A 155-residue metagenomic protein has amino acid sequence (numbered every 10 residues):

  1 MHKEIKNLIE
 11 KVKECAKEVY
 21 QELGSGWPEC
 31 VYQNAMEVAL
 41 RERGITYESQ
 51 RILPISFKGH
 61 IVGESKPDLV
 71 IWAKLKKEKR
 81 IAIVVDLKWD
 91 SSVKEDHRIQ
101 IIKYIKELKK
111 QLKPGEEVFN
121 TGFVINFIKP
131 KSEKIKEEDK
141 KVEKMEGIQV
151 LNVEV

Functional and structural regions predicted by a protein language model:
M1-G44: Solvent-exposed, charged helical/coil patches that constitute nucleic-acid or partner-interaction surfaces
K3, V31, E64, S92-E95 (+1 more regions): Residues at secondary-structure transition points
C30, L69, L87-W89: Generic detector of well-ordered alpha-helical packing
E37, R41-G59: A short acidic/basic microdomain associated with nuclease active sites
G44-I45, P67-V84: Active-site beta-strand-loop-beta-strand hairpin of nuclease catalytic cores that positions key catalytic residues
H60-K66: A short, glycine/Asx- and small/polar-enriched loop/turn that sits immediately N-terminal to a beta-strand
K76-V155: Nucleic-acid nuclease catalytic cores
